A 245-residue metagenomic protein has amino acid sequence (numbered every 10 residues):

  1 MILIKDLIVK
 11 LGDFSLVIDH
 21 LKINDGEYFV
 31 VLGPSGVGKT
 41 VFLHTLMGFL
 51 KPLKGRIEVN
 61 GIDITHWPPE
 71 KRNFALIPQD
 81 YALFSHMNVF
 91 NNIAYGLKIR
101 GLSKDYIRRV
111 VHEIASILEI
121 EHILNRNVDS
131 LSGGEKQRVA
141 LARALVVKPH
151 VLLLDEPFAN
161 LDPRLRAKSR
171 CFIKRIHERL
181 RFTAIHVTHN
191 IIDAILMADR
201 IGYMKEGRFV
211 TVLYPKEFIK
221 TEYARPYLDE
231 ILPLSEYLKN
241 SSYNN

Functional and structural regions predicted by a protein language model:
M47: Helix-to-loop junction immediately C-terminal to a conserved catalytic motif
D63-P78, I99: ABC ATPase NBD coupling module
D105-I123, K174-R175: Conserved ABC ATPase "signature" region
N127-L131, E135: Conserved ABC ATPase signature
V146-H150: A short, proline-enriched helix->beta-strand linker immediately N-terminal to the Walker B motif in ABC-type P-loop
L152-E156: Catalytic Walker B motif of ABC-type/P-loop ATPase nucleotide-binding domains
